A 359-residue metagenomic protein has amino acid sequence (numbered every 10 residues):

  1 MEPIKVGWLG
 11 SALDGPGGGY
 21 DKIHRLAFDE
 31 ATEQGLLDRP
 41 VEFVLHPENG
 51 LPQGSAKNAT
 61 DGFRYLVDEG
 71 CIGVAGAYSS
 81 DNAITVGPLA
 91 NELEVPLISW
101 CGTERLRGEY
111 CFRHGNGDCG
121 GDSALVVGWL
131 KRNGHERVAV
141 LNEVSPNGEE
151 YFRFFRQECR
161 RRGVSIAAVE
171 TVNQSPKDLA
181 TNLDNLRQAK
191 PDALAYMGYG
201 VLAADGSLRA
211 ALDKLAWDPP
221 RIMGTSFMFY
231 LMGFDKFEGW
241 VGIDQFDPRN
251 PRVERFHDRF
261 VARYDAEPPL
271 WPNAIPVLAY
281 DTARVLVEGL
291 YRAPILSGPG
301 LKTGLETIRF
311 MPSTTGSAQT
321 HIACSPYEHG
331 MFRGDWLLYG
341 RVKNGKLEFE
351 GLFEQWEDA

Functional and structural regions predicted by a protein language model:
M1-A359: Extracytosolic ligand-binding ectodomains
